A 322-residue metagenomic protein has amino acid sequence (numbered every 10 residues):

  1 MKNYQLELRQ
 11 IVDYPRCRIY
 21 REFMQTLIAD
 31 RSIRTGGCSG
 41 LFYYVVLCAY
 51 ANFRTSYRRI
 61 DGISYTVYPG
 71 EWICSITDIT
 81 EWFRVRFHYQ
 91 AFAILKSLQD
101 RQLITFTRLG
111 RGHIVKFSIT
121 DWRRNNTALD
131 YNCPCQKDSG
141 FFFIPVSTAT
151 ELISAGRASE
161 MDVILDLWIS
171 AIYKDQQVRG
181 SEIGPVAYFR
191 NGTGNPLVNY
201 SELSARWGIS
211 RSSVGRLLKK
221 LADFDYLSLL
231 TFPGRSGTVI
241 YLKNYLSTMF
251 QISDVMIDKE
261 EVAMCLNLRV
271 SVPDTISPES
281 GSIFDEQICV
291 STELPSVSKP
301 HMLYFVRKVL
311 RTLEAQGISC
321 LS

Functional and structural regions predicted by a protein language model:
M1-I76, R111-I114, S118-T193, Y304-R311 (+1 more regions): Short recognition helix of helix-turn-helix/winged-helix DNA-binding domains
I11, D30, Y50, R206 (+5 more regions): Low-complexity, intrinsically disordered/propeptide-like segments
A49, E81, A93, I169 (+6 more regions): Charged/polar, solvent-exposed surface patches and flexible loops
F53-V115, D175-L242, L321-S322: Winged helix-turn-helix DNA-binding recognition segment
Q102, G156, M161, R190-G192 (+5 more regions): Extended, solvent-exposed polar beta/coil surface segments
D121-A155, L246-G281: Short, amphipathic alpha-helical interaction segments positioned at domain boundaries
Y200-A205, T275-S322: Append "and, occasionally, other polyanion-binding protein interfaces
L217, K243, T248-M249, V306: Extended low-polarity, hydrophobic cluster-rich segments
